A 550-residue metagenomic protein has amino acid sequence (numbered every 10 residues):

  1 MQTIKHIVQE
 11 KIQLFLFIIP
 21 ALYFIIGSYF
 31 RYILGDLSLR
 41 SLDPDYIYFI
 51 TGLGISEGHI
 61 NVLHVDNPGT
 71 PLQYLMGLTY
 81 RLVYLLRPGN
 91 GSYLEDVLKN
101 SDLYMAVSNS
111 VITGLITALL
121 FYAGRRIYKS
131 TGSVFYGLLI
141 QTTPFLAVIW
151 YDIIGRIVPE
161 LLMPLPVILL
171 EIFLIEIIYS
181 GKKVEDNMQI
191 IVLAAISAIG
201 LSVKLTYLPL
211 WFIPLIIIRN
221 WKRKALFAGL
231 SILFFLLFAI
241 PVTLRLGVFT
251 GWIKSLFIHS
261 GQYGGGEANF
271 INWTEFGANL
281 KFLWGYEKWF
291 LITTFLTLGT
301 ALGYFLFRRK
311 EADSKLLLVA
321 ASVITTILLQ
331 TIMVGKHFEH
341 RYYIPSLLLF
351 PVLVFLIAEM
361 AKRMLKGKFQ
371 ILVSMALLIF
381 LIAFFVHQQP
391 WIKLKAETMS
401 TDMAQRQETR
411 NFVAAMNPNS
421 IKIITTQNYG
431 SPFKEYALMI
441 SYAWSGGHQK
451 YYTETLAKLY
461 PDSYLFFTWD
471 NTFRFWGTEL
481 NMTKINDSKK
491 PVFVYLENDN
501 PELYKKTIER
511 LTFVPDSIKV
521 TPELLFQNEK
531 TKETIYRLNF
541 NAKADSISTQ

Functional and structural regions predicted by a protein language model:
Q2-E10, E176-V184, S197, L208-L236 (+1 more regions): Perimembrane helix-loop-helix junctions
Q2-T3, F17, A21, L120-R125 (+3 more regions): Hydrophobic, aromatic-rich transmembrane alpha-helices and their immediate juxtamembrane boundary segments
Q13, F17, N90-L98, A118-A147 (+3 more regions): Transmembrane-helix signature of polytopic, membrane-embedded enzymes that assemble or transfer cell-envelope glycans
L98, D102, A106-T131, L169-I172 (+1 more regions): Transmembrane-helix motifs of polytopic, lipid-linked glycan transferases
D152-M163, E339-H340: Short acidic/glycine- and proline-prone juxtamembrane loop motifs at membrane-interface regions of multi-pass membrane
L226-T293: Membrane-lumen/periplasm interface segments of specific transmembrane helices in polyprenyl phosphate-linked
F380-Y451: Membrane-embedded, lumen/periplasm-facing catalytic core of multi-pass transferases that use lipid-linked donors
G477-Q550: Aromatic/acidic, Gly/Pro-rich catalytic loop(s) in extracytoplasmic/lumenal soluble domains of multi-pass membrane
